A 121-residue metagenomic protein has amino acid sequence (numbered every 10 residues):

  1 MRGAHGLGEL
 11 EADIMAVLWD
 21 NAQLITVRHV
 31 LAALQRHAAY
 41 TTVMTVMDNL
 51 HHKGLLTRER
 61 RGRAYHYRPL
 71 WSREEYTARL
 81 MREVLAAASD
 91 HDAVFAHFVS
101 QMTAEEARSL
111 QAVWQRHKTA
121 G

Functional and structural regions predicted by a protein language model:
G3-L10, R61-L80: Short, cationic-aromatic polyanion-contact patches
A12-V17, H29: Pre-recognition alpha-helix immediately N-terminal to the DNA-recognition helix within helix-turn-helix or winged-helix
L18-Q23, W71: Short helix-capping/hinge SLiMs at alpha-helix to coil transitions
Q23-L34: Short acidic, hydrophobic short linear motifs in intrinsically disordered regions
M44-D48: Short, hydrophobic-biased segments on the C-terminal half of alpha helices that form "recognition helices"
G54: Glycine-centered, phosphate/nucleic-acid-interacting loop/turn motifs that mediate DNA/RNA or nucleotide
R58: Short beta-strand "wing" residues that participate in macromolecule-binding interfaces
R79-A120: Amphipathic alpha-helical dimerization/coiled-coil segments that flank or bridge DNA-binding/regulatory modules
